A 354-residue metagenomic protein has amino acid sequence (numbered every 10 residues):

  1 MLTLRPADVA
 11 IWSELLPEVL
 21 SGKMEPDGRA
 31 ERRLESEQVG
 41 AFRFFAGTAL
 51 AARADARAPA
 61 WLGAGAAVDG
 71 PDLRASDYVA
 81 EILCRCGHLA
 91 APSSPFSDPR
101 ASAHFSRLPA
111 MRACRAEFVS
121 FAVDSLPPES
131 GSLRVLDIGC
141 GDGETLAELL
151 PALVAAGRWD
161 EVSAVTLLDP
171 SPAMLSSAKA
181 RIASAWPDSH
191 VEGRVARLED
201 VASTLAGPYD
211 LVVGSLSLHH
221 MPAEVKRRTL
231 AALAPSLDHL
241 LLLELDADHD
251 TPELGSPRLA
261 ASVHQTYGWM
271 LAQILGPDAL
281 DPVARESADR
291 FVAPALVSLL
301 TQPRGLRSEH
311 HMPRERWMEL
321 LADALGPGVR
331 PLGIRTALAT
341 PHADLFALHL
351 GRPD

Functional and structural regions predicted by a protein language model:
M1-L73: N-terminal accessory segments
A90-L126: Class I SAM-dependent methyltransferase Rossmann-like catalytic core, especially the SAM/SAH-binding loop
L136, D142-D200: Class I SAM-dependent methyltransferase SAM/SAH-binding core
D200-A206: Short conserved loop adjoining the S-adenosyl-L-methionine
V213: A conserved beta-strand element that flanks and buttresses the S-adenosyl-L-methionine
L216-H220: Short catalytic micro-motifs in class I SAM-dependent methyltransferases
M221-A232: A short, conserved alpha-helix within the catalytic core of class I
L245-A322: C-terminal alpha-helical "lid/dimerization" subdomain adjacent to the S-adenosyl-L-methionine
